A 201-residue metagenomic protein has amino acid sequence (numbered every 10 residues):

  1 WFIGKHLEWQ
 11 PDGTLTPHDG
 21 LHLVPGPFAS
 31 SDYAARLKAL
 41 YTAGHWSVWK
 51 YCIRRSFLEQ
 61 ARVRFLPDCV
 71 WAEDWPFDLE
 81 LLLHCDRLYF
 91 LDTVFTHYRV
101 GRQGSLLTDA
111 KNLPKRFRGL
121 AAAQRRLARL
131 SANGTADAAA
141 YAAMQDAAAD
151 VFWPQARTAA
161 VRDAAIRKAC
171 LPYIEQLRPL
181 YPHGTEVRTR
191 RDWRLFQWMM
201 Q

Functional and structural regions predicted by a protein language model:
W1-Y89, T96-P114: Donor-binding/catalytic cores of nucleotide-activated saccharide and glycerol-phosphate transferases/polymerases
C69-V70, F90, A136-M144: Short, surface-exposed helix-loop/turn micro-motifs enriched in polar/charged residues
D109, K115, A156-K168: Short coil/turn connectors between adjacent alpha-helices in alpha-solenoid helical repeat scaffolds
R118-A142, P179: C-terminal, non-catalytic tails of nucleotide-sugar-dependent glycosyltransferases
L127-G134, Q155-D163: Secondary-structure edge/capping motif, primarily at the C-terminal ends of alpha-helices and the immediately following
A142-R157: Amphipathic alpha-helical repeat scaffolds of TPR domains
A160-Q201: Membrane-interface aromatic/basic loop that binds lipid-linked glycans or pyrophosphate carriers, typified by
